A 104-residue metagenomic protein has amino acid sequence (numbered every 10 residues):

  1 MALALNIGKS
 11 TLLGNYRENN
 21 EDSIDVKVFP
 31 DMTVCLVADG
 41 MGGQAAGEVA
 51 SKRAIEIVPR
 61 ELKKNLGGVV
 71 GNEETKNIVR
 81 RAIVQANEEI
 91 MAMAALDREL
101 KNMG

Functional and structural regions predicted by a protein language model:
M1-G104: PP2C/PPM-type serine/threonine phosphatase catalytic domain
